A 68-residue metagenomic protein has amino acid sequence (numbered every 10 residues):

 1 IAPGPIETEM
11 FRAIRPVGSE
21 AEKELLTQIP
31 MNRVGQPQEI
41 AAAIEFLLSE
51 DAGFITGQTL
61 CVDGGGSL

Functional and structural regions predicted by a protein language model:
A2-E7, L48, C61-D63: Conserved SDR Rossmann-fold cofactor-binding beta-strand/turn motif
P5-Q28: A glycine/serine/threonine-rich, flexible loop-to-helix segment that serves as the NAD(P) cofactor-binding "lid"
E7, G53, G66: Functionally critical, cavity-lining and gating residues within the transmembrane helices of 12-TM secondary
I29-I40, D51: A conserved structural motif in NAD(P)-dependent oxidoreductases
P30, C61, S67: Conserved beta-strand segments that form the floor/walls of ligand-binding pockets within enzyme and binding domains
I44: Hydrophobic "lid"/C-terminal helical patch of Rossmann-like NAD(P)-dependent dehydrogenase/epimerase domains
I55-G57: Short, small/polar-rich loop/turn modules that mediate ligand/substrate recognition or access, typified
